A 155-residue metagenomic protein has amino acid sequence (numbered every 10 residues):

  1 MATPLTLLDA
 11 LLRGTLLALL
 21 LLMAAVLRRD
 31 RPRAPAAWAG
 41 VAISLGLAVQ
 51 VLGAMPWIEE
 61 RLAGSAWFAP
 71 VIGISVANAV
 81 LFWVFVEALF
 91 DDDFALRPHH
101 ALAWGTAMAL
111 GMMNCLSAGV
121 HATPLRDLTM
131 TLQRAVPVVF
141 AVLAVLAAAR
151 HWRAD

Functional and structural regions predicted by a protein language model:
M1-D155: N-terminal low-complexity or simple alpha-helical regulatory segments that function as activation/interaction modules
